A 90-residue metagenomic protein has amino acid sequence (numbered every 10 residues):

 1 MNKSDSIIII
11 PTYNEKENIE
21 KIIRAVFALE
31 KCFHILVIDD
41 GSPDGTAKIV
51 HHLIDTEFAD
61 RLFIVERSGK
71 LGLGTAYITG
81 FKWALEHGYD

Functional and structural regions predicted by a protein language model:
M1-K3: Hydrophobic helical membrane-anchoring modules
D5-I7, H34: Cell-envelope/extracellular polymer assembly enzymes that use nucleotide-activated donors
T12, I38-D40, R67: Conserved sequence signature across two-component system core domains
E15-L29: Short, well-formed alpha-helical segments that are part of the catalytic scaffolds of diverse glycosyltransferases
D39-K48: A conserved acidic beta->alpha catalytic loop
K48-H87: Conserved donor nucleotide-binding strand/loop of the catalytic core
D90: Short acidic/polar active-site loop segments enriched in Thr and Asp
